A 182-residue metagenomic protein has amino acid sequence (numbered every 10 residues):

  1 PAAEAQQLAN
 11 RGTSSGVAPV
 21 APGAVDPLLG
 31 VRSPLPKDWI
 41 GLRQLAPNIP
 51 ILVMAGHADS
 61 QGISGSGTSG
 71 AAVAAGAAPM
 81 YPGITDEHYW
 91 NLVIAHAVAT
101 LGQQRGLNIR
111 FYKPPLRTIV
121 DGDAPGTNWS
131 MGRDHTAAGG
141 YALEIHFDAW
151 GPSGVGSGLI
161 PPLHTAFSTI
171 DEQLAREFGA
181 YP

Functional and structural regions predicted by a protein language model:
P1-P47: N-terminal secretory targeting signals
R32-M131: Active-site histidine-acidic residue metal-binding/catalytic motifs, centered on HxH/HExxH-like signatures
H57-S60, P115-I119, F147-S153, T165-A166 (+1 more regions): Solvent-exposed loop/turn segments at secondary-structure junctions within structured extracellular/periplasmic domains
G67-P82, D148-F178: A short, glycine/acidic-enriched catalytic loop
A97, L101, Q173-P182: Generic non-transmembrane alpha-helical segments
G139-G140: Conserved acidic residues
